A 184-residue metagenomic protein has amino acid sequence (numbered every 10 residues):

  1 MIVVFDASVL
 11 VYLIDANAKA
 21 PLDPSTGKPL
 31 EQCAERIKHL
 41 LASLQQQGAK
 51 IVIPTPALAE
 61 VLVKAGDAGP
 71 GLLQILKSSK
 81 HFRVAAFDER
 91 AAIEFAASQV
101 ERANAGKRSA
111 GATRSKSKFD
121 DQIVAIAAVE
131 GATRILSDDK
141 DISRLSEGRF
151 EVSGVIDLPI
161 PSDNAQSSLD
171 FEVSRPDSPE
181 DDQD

Functional and structural regions predicted by a protein language model:
M1-I2, N17, V124-D184: Acidic, PIN/NYN-like endoribonuclease modules and their adjacent C-terminal/linker elements
M1-I53, V63-K77, D163-D182: Short, well-structured N-terminal submotif of metal-dependent ribonuclease cores
V9-V11, A57-E60, A92, D141-S143: Short, solvent-exposed loop/turn segments at secondary-structure junctions
L13-I14, L62, F95, L136 (+1 more regions): Activation segment
I14-D15, G66, V100, E147-F150: A generic structural signal for secondary-structure junctions that act as hinges or helix/strand caps at the edges
G27-K28, E60, S109-G111: Short, contiguous strand/loop micro-motifs
V52, R83-A85, S153-I156: General small-molecule cofactor/ligand-binding pocket signal
F82-R134, K140, R144, P176-D184: Active-site neighborhoods of divalent-metal-dependent phosphate/nucleic-acid chemistry enzymes
